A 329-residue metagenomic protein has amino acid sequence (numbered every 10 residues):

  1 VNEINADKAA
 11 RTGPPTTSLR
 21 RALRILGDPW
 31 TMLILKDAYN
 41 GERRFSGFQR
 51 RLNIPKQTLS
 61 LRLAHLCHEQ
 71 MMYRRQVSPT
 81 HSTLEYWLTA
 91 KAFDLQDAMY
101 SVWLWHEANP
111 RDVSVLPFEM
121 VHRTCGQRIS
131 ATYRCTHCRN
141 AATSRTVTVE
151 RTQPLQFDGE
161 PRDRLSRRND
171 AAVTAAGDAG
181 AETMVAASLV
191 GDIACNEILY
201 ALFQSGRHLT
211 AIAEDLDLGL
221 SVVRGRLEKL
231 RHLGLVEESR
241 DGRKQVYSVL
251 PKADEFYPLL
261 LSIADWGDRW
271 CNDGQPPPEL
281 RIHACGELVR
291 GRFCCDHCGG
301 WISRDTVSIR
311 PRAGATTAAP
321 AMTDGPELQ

Functional and structural regions predicted by a protein language model:
E3-L23, D163-S188: Short, Lys/Arg-enriched N-terminal segment that forms or immediately precedes the first helix of a structured domain
T17-T58, A181-V222: N-terminal helix-turn-helix DNA-binding core of bacterial DNA-binding proteins
G27, S78-S101, G242-L260: Basic, amphipathic "hinge/linker" alpha-helix immediately C-terminal to the N-terminal HTH DNA-binding motif
L63-A64, L227-E228: Short, hydrophobic-biased segments on the C-terminal half of alpha helices that form "recognition helices"
C67-S82, L233-R243: Beta-hairpin "wing" of winged helix-turn-helix
D94-D112, E255-D273, P277: Short, solvent-exposed amphipathic helices
L104-T174, N272-Q329: C-terminal regulatory/oligomerization modules of transcriptional regulators
V222-R224, L233-L235, D265: Long compositionally biased, domain-poor regions of proteins
